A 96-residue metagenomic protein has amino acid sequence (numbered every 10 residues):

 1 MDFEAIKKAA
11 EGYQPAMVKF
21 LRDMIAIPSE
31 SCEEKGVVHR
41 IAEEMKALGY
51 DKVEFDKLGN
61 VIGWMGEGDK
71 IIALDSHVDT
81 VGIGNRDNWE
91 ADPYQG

Functional and structural regions predicted by a protein language model:
M1-I27, G84: N-terminal hydrophobic or amphipathic helices/low-complexity stretches enriched in small/hydrophobic/Pro/Gly
F3-E4, A9-E11, R40-E44, L74-S76: A short linear-motif detector with a strong N-terminal bias
F20, S29-K70, Y94-G96: A non-catalytic alpha/beta surface segment that caps or lines the substrate-entry region of metallo-dependent hydrolase
I27-S29, S76: Short glycine-centered, acidic/aromatic-flanked micro-motifs in structured strand/loop junctions that mark active-site
I71-G96: Active-site metal-coordination/substrate-binding segment of hydrolases, especially metallo-dependent peptidases
